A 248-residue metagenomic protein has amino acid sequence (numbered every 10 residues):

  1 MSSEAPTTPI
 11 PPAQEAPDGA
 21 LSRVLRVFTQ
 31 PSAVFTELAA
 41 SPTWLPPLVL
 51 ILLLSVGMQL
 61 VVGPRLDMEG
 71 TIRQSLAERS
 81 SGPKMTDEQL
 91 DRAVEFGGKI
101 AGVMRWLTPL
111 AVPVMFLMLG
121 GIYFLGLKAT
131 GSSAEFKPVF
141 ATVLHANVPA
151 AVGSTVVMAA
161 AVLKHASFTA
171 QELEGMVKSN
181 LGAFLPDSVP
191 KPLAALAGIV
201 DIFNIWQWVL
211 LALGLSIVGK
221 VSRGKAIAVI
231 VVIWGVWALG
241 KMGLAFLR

Functional and structural regions predicted by a protein language model:
M1-D18: Low-complexity, intrinsically disordered extramembrane tails and loops of integral membrane proteins
P12-E15, V103-M104, V189-A194: Short juxtamembrane and helix-loop transition motifs at transmembrane-helix boundaries in membrane proteins
E15, L25, L127-T130, I217: Short N-terminal micro-motifs specific to bacterial/archaeal maturation and metal-cluster initiation sites
D18-A39, G240, L244: Membrane-interacting alpha-helical segments
A20, A33-S154, M158: Selected alpha-helical membrane-embedding segments in polytopic membrane proteins
T29, G120-F124, W208-L210: A generic alpha-helix surface/boundary motif
K137-R248: Hydrophobic alpha-helical transmembrane segments and adjacent short intramembrane/lumenal linkers of inner/organellar
